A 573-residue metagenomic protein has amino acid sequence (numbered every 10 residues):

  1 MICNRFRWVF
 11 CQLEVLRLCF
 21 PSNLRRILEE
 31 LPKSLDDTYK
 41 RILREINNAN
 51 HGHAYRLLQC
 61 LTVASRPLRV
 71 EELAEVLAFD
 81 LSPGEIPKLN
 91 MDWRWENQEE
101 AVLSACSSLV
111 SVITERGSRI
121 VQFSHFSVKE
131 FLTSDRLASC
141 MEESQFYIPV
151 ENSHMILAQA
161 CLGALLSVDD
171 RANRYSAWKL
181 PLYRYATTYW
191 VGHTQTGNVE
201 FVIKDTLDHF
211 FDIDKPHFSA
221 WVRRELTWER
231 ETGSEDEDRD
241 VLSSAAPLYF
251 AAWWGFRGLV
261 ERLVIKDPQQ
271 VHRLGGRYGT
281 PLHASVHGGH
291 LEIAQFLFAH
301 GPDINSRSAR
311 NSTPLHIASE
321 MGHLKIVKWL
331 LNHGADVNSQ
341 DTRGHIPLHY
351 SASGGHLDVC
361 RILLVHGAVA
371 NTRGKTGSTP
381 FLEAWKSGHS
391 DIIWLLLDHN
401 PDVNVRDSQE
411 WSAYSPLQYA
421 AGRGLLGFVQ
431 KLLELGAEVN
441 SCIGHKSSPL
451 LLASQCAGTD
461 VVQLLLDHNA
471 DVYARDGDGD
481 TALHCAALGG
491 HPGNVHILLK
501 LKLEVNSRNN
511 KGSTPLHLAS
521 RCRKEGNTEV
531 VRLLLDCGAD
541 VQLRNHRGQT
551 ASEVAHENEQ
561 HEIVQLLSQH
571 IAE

Functional and structural regions predicted by a protein language model:
N4-R273, T280, A284-Q295, A299 (+1 more regions): Leucine/isoleucine-rich amphipathic helices and adjacent mixed helix/strand linkers that form non-membrane
R239-L248, R273-P281, R307-T313, Q340-I346 (+6 more regions): Ankyrin-repeat boundary/"N-cap" motif
G255, G289, G322, G355 (+6 more regions): Ankyrin-repeat intra-repeat helix-capping/turn positions
L259, I293, I326, D358-V359 (+6 more regions): Conserved ankyrin/ankyrin-like repeat signature
R262-Q270, Q295-D303, K328-A335, R361-V369 (+6 more regions): Ankyrin repeat domain, specifically the short helix-to-loop turn at the C-terminus of the second helix of each repeat
E320, Y350-S353, K375-S378, L382-S387 (+4 more regions): Core solenoid repeat modules with strong leucine/isoleucine-rich periodicity, prominently canonical LRR arrays but also
L535, D540-E573: Leucine-rich solenoid repeat scaffolds
